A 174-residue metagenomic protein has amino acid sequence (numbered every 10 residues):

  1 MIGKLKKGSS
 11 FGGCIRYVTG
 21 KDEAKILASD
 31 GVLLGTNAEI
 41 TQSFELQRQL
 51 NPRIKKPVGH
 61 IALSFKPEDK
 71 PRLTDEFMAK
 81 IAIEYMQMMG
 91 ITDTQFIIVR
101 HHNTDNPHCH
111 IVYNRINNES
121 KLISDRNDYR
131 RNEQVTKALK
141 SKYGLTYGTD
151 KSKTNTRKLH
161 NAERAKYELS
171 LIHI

Functional and structural regions predicted by a protein language model:
M1-I172: N-terminal nicking endonuclease/strand-transfer module with a His-rich metal-binding environment and a catalytic Tyr
